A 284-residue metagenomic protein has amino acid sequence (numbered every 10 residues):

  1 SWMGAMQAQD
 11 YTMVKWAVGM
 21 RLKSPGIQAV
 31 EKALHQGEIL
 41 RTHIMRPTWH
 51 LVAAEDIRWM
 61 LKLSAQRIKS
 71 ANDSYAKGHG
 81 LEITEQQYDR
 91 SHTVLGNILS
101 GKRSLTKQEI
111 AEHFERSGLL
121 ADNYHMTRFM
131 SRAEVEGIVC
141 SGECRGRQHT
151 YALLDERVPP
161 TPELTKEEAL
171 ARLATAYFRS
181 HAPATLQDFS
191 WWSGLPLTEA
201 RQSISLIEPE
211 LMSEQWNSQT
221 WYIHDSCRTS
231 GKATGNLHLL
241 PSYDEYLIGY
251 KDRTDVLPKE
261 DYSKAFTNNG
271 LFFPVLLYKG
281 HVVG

Functional and structural regions predicted by a protein language model:
S1-Q108, E112-D122, K259: Phosphate-backbone binding and catalysis cores of DNA-processing enzymes
S24-K32, L120-R132, L197-I204: Short amphipathic alpha-helical interaction segments
H35-I44, T48-W49, E134-C144, E208-Q215: A short, conserved structural fragment
L51-I57, R145-E167, W221-S230: Short, cationic-aromatic polyanion-contact patches
Q86-R103, K166-A182, I204: Positively charged, polyanion-binding regions of nucleic-acid-associated proteins
L170-R228: Active-site-proximal binding-pocket segments
L206, E210-E260: Non-catalytic regulatory appendages
L237, E245, D252-G284: Low-complexity, glycine/alanine/valine/leucine- and proline-rich hydrophobic stretches
